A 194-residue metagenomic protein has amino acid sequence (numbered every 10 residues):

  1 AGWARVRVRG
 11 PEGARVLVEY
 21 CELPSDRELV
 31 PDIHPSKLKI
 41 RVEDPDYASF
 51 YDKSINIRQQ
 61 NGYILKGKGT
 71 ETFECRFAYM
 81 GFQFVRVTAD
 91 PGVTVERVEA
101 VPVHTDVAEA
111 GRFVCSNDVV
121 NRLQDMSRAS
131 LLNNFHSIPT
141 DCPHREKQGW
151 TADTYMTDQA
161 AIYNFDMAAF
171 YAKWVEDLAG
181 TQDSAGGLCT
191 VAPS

Functional and structural regions predicted by a protein language model:
A1-R145, A152-D153, A169-W174, L178 (+1 more regions): Extracellular/oxidizing-compartment recognition motifs
C75, K147, A161-N164: Short, charged/polar micro-motifs that form catalytic or ligand-binding hotspots
V87, M156-M167: Well-ordered alpha-helical scaffold segments within catalytic/enzyme domains
Q159-I162, E176, G180: Generic alpha-helical structural context detector
